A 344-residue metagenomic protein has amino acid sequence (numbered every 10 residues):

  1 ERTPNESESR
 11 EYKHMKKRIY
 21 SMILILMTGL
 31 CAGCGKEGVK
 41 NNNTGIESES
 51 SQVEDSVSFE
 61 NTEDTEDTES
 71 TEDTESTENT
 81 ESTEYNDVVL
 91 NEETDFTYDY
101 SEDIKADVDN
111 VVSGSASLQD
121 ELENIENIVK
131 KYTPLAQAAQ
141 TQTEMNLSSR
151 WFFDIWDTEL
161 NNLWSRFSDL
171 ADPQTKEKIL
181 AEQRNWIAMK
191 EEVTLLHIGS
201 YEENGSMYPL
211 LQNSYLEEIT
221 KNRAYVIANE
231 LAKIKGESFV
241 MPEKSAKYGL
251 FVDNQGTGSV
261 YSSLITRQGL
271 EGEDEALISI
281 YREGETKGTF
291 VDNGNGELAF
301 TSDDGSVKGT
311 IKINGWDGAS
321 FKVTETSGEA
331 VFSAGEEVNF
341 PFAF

Functional and structural regions predicted by a protein language model:
K13-I19: Positively charged n-region of N-terminal signal peptides that target proteins for export
L30-G33: C-terminal motif of bacterial Sec signal peptides marking the signal peptidase cleavage site
K36-T133, P242-V252: N-terminal, intrinsically disordered, polar/charged segments of Gram-positive cell-envelope systems that serve as
A139-F153, L170-D172, E202-L216: Second-shell loop/turn segments in exported
T175-Y215: Long, amphipathic, charge-rich alpha-helical segments that form helical bundles/coiled-coils
S238-Y261, P341-F344: Tryptophan-anchored aromatic micro-motifs
P242, T286-K287, D292-G294, E325-F344: Edge beta-strand at a domain terminus
T257-G296: N-terminal glycine/threonine-rich, aromatic-flanked beta-hairpin/loop signature
